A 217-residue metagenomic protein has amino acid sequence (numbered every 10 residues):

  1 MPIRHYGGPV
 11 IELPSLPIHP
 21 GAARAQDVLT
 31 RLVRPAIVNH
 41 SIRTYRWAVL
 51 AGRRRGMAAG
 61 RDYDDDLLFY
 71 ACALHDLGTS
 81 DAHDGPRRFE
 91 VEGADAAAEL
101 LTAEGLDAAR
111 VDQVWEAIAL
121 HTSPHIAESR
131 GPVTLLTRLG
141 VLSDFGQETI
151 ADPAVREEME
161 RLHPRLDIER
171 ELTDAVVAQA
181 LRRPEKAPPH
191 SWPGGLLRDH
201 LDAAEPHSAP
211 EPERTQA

Functional and structural regions predicted by a protein language model:
P2-E12, P35-V38, I42, R46-R61 (+2 more regions): Divalent metal-dependent phosphate-bond-processing catalytic cores, especially two-metal-ion Mg2+/Mn2+ enzymes that act
G8-Q26: Short alpha-helical hairpin
A23-S41, V49-G52, D76-S80: Active-site flanking loop/helix segments enriched in acidic
R34-I42, D81-E92, D107: Active-site metal-coordination segments of metallo-dependent hydrolases
T44-W47, R88-E104: An active-site-proximal "capping" alpha-helix that borders the catalytic cofactor pocket
A58-Y63, D84-P86, G105-D112: Short, flexible active-site-proximal loops enriched in glycine and acidic residues
D64-D84, F89, G93, W115-P124: His-Asp-centered metal-binding catalytic motifs of divalent-metal-dependent phosphohydrolases/nucleases
A98-E99, A103-V114, A127: Internal catalytic or translocation cores that form aromatic/hydrophobic pockets or channels for amphipathic metabolites
